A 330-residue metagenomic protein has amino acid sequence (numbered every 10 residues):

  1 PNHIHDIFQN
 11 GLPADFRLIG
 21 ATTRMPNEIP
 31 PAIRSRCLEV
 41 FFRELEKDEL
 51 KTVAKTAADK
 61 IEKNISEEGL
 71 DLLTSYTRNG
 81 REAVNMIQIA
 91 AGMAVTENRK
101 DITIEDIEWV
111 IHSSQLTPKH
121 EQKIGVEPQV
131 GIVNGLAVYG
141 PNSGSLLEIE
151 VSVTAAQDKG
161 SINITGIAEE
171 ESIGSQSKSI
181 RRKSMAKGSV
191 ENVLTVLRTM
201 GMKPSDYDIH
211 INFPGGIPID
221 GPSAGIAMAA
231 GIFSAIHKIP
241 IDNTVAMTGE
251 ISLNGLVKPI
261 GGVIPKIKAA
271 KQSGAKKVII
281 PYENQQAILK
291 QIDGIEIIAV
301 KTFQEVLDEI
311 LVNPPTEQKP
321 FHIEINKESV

Functional and structural regions predicted by a protein language model:
P1-A21: AAA+/SF3 P-loop NTPase mechanochemical coupling elements
H3-H5, G69, V263: Amphipathic coiled-coil/heptad-repeat helices and related helical stalk/stem segments that mediate oligomerization
L18, E39-F41, I297-A299: Conserved beta-strand scaffold positions in the cores of enzyme catalytic domains, especially in NTP/NDP-utilizing
I19-T22, C37, L50, L73 (+7 more regions): Conserved RecA-like P-loop NTPase ATPase core
P26-A32, E39-I104, T199-D206, I239-D242: Conserved C-terminal "switch" segment of AAA+ ATPases
R43, S66-E67, L73-A83, K100-I104 (+4 more regions): Conserved phosphate/pyrophosphate-binding and hydrolysis machinery centered on Walker-type P-loop NTPases, extending
Q88, M93-Q122, Y282: Conserved C-terminal helix/linker of AAA+ ATPases
E121, V126-V133, L147, V153-V330: Peripheral, non-AAA+ core regions of ATP-driven protein-machinery
